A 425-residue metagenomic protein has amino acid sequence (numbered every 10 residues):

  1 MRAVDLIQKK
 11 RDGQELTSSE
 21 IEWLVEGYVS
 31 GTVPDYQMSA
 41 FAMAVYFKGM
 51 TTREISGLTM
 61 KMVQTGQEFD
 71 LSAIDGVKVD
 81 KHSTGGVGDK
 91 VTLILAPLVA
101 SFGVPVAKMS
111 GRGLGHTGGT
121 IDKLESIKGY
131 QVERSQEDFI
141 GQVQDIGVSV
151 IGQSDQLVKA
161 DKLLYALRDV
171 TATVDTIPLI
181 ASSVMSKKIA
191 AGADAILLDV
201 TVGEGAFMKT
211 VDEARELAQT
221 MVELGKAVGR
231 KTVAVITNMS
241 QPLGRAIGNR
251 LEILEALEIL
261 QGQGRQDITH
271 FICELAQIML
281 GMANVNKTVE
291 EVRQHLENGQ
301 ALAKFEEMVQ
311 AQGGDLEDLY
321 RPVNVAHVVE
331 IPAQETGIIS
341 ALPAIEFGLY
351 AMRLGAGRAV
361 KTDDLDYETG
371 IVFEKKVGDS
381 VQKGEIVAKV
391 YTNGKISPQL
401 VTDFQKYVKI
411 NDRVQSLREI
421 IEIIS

Functional and structural regions predicted by a protein language model:
M1-G88, I127, E306-Q312, I424-S425: Acidic, glycine/proline-rich low-complexity segments that act as flexible tails and inter-domain linkers
D5, K10, E15-T17, Y28 (+6 more regions): Well-ordered secondary-structure scaffolds
F47-K48, L93-A107, K187-G192, A227-V228 (+1 more regions): Alpha-helix C-terminal capping segments
V77-A100, V104-H116: Glycine/serine-rich anion-binding loops at beta->alpha junctions that coordinate negatively charged ligand groups
T92, S110, T117-D122, S154 (+3 more regions): Short acidic, glycine/serine/threonine-rich loops at helix termini
M109, V143, I151-Q153, V184 (+2 more regions): Short beta-strand segments
K123-S149, Q219-G225, G229: A glycine-rich helix N-cap at a beta->alpha junction
Q144-A193: Phosphate/diphosphate-binding glycine-rich loops and adjacent basic-rich segments that engage nucleotide
